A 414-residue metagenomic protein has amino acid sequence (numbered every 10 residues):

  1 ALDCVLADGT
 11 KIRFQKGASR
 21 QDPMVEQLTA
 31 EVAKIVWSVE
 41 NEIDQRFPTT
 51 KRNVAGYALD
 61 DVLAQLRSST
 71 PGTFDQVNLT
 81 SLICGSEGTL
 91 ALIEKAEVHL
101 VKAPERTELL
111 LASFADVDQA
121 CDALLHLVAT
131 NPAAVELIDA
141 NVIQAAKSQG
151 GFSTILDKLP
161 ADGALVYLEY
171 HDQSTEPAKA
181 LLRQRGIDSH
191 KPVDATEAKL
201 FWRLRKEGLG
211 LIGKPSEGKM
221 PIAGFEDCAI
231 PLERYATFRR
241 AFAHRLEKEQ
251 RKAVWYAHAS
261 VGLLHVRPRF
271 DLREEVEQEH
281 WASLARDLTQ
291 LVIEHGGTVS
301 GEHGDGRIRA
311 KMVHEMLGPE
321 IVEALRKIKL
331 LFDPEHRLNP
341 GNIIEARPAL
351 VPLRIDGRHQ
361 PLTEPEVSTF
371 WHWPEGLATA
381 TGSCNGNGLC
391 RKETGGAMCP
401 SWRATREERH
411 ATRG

Functional and structural regions predicted by a protein language model:
A1-D8, G163-V166, M316: Structural signature of FAD isoalloxazine-binding scaffolds in flavoprotein oxidoreductases
A1-Q119, A123, A129, R337-E345 (+1 more regions): FAD-binding subdomain of flavoenzyme oxidoreductases
A18-A64, A134, S148-F152, A164-Y167 (+6 more regions): Intein/HINT protein-splicing elements and their conserved insertion hotspots or analogous self-processing inserts
S19, K51-V62, E136-F152, K191-E207 (+5 more regions): A glycine-rich phosphate-binding loop feature that marks nucleotide/adenosyl-phosphate handling sites
V54-G56, V77-L79, T107-L109, P132 (+8 more regions): Active-site lining segments that contact anionic ligands and/or coordinate catalytic metals
R67, T73-Q76, T80-S283, T289-L291 (+2 more regions): C-terminal substrate-recognition/cap domain of FAD-linked oxidoreductases
E226, E294, T298, G306-G414: Ferredoxin-type iron-sulfur electron-transfer modules and their immediate structural context
